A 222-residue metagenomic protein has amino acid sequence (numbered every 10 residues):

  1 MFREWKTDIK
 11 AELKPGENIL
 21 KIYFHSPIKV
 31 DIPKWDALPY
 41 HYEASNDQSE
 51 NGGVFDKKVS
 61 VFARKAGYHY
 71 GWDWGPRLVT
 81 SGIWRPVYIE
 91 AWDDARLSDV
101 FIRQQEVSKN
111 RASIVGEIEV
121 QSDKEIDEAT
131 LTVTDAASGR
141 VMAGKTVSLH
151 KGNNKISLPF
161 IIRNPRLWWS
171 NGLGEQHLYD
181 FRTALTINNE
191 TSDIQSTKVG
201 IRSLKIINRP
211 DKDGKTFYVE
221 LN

Functional and structural regions predicted by a protein language model:
M1-N222: Secreted/periplasmic carbohydrate-active enzymes, especially glycoside hydrolases
